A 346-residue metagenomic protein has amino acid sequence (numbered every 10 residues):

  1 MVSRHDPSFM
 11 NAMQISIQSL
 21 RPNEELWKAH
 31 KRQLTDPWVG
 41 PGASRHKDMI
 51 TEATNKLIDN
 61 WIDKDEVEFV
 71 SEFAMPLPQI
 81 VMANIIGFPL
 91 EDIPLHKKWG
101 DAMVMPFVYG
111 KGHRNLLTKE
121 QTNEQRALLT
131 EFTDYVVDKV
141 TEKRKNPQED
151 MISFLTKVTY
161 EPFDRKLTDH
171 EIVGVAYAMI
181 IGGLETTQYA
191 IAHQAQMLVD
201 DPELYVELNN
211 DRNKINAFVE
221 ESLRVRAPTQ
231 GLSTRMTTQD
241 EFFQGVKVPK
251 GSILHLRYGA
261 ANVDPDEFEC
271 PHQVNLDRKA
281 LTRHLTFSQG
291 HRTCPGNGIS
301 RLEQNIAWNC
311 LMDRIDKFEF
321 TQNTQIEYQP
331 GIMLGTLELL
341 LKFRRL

Functional and structural regions predicted by a protein language model:
M1-L346: Cytochrome P450
